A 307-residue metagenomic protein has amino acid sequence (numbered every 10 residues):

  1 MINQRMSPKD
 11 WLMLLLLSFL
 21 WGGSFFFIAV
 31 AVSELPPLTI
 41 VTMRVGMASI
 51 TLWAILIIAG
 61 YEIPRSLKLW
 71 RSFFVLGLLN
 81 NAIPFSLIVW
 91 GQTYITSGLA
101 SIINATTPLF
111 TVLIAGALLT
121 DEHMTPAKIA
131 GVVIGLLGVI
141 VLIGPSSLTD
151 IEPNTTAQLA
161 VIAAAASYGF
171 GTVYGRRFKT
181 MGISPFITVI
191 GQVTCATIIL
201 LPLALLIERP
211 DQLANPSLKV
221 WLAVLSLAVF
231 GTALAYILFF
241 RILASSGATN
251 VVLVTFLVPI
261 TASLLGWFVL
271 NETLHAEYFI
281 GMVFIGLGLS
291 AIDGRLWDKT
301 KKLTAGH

Functional and structural regions predicted by a protein language model:
I2-N3, R44-M47, V220-L222, F256-H307: C-terminal-most transmembrane helix of multi-pass membrane proteins
M6-W11, E34-L38, T42, R65-R71 (+3 more regions): Juxtamembrane helix-entry segments on the extracytoplasmic side of multipass membrane proteins
F19-S49, T96-G98, F170-C195, P210: Juxtamembrane helix-loop-helix junctions in multi-pass membrane proteins
L20-I28, W53-N104, V141, A228-S246: Specific transmembrane alpha-helical segments of multi-pass solute transporters/efflux pumps, especially DMT/EamA
V41-M43, N81, A100-T106, Y174-T197 (+1 more regions): Helix-helix packing/entry segments at the starts of transmembrane helices
L52, F74, I114, A127-S146 (+3 more regions): Hydrophobic transmembrane alpha-helices of multi-pass small-molecule transport proteins
A54-I63, P108-V133, I260-I280: C-terminal transmembrane-helix exit sites in multi-pass transporters
T111-L113, T149-E208, V224, L238 (+1 more regions): Transmembrane alpha-helical segments that form core, pore/gating elements of small-molecule transporters/exporters
